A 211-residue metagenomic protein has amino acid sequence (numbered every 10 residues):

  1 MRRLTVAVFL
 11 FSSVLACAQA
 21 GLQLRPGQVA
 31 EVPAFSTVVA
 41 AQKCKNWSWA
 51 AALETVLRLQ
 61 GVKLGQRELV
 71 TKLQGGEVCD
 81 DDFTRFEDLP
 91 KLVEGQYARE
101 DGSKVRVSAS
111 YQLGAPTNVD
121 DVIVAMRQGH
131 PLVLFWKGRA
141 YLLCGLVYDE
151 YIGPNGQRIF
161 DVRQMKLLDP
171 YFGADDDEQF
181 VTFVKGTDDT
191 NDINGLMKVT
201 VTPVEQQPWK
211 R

Functional and structural regions predicted by a protein language model:
T5-A16: Bacterial N-terminal signal peptides
F11-S12, Q42, L73: Processing junctions and N-termini across compartments
Q19-P26, E31-V32, E68-R211: Conserved active-site-adjacent core of cysteine acyl-enzyme catalytic domains
A34-K43: A short glycine/serine-rich beta->alpha loop
Q42-R58, D80-V93: Active-site nucleophilic cysteine motif
T55-L59, L146-D149: Active-site catalytic microenvironments for nucleophilic, acid-base chemistry
Q60-L69: Short, well-structured active-site flanking segments
